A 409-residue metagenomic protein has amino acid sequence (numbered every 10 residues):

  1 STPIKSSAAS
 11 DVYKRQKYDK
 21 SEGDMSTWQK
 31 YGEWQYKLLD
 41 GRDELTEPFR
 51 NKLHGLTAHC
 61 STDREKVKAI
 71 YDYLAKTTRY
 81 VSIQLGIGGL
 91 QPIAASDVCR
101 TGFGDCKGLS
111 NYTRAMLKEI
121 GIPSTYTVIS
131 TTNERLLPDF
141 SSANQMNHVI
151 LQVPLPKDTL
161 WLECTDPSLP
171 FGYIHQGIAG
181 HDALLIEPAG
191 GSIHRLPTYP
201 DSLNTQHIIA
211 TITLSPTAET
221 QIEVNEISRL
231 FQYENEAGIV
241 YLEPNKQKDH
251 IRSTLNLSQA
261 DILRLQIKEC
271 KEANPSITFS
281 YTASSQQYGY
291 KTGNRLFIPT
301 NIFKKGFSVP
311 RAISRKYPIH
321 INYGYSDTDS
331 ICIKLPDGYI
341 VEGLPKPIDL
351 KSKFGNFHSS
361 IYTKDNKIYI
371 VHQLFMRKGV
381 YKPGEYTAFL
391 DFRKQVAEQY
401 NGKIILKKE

Functional and structural regions predicted by a protein language model:
T2-A9, Y13: Single conserved hydrophobic/aromatic residue that forms the stacking wall/gate of nucleotide- or nucleobase-binding
W28-T101, N147: Secondary-structure boundary elements
W34-L38, K52-L56, A69, Y73-T77 (+8 more regions): Generic, well-ordered alpha-helical scaffold segments in large soluble proteins
R79-I83, K118-N133, G338-P345: Short, well-structured beta-strand/strand-turn elements
G108-S192, L196: Hydrophobic/aromatic-rich core segments of domains that either
T159, S202, T328-S330: Coil residues (strongly favoring Ser/Thr
P188-Y288: Long hydrophobic segments that form regular secondary structure
K248-E409: A carboxyl-terminal module marker
